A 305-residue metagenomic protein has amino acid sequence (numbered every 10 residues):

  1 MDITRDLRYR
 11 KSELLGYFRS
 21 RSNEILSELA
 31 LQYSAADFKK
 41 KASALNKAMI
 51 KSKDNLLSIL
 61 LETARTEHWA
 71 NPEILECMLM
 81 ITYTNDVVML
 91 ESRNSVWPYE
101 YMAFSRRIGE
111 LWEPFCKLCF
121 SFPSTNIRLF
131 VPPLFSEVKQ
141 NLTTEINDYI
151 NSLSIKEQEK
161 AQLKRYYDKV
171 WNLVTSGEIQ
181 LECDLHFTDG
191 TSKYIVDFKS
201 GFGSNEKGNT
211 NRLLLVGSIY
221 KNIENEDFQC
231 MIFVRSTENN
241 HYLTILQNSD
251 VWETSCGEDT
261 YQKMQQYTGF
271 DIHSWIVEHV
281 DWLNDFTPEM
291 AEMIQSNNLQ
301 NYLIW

Functional and structural regions predicted by a protein language model:
M1-P123: Nuclease-adjacent, charged terminal/linker segments that flank catalytic cores
P98, M102-E110, K199-K207, I232 (+1 more regions): Short, charged/polar micro-motifs that form catalytic or ligand-binding hotspots
F120, C183-G201: Conserved catalytic cores of phosphodiester-cleaving nucleases, focusing on short active-site segments
V131-D189: Active-site metal-binding core of divalent-cation-utilizing nuclease and nuclease-like domains
S192-I195, E226-V234: Hydrophobic beta-strand segments of well-ordered beta-sheets in folded domains
F202-R212, H241-Y242: Active-site-adjacent loop/helix micro-motif of nuclease/hydrolase catalytic cores
S218-E226: Arginine/glycine-rich "motif VI" loop of SF2 helicases in the C-terminal RecA-like domain
F233-W305: Domain-level recognition of nuclease-like catalytic cores that cleave nucleotide substrates
